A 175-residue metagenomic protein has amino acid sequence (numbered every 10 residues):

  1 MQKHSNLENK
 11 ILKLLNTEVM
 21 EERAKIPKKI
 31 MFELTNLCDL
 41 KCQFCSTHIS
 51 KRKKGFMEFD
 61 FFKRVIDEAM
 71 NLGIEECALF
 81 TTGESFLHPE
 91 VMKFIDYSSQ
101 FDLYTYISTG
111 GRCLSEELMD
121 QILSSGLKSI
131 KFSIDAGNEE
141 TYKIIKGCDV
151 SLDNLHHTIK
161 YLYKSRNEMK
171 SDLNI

Functional and structural regions predicted by a protein language model:
Q2-S129, T141-I145, D149, D153 (+1 more regions): Conserved alpha-helical substructure of the radical SAM core
T105, I159-I175: Conserved strand-turn element in the central/C-terminal portion of the radical SAM core barrel that lines
F132-I134: Conserved phosphate-donor/acceptor-positioning beta-strand/loop module used by diverse small-molecule
A136-E139: A glycine-centered beta->alpha junction motif in the catalytic cores of kinase/phosphotransferase enzymes
